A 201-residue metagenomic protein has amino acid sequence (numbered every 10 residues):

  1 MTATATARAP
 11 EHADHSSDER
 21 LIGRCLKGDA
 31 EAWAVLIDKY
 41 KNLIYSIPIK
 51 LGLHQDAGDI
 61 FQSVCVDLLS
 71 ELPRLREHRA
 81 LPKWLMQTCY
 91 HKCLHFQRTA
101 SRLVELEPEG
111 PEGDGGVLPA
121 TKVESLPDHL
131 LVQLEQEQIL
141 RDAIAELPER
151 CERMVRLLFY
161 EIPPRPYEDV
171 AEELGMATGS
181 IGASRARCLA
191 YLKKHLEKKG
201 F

Functional and structural regions predicted by a protein language model:
M1-G23, V35: Extreme N-terminal regulatory/targeting segments of RNA polymerase sigma factors
A7-E11, L26-A34, Y45-S63, R74 (+2 more regions): Short, charged helix-capping/linker segments at alpha-helix termini
D14-H15, L103-L130: Internal acidic/polar
S16, K27-A30, V123-R156, E172: Amphipathic alpha-helical segment used for protein-protein interaction
Y40-N42, L51, R156-P164: Short helix-capping/turn signature of helix-turn-helix
D59-V66, S70, R79-H91: Structural recognition of an alpha-helix C-terminal capping motif at a helix-to-coil junction
P73-E77, Q87-P108, Q133: Arg/Lys-rich amphipathic alpha helix in sigma70-family domain 2
L94, C151, P164-K198: DNA-recognition helix of helix-turn-helix
